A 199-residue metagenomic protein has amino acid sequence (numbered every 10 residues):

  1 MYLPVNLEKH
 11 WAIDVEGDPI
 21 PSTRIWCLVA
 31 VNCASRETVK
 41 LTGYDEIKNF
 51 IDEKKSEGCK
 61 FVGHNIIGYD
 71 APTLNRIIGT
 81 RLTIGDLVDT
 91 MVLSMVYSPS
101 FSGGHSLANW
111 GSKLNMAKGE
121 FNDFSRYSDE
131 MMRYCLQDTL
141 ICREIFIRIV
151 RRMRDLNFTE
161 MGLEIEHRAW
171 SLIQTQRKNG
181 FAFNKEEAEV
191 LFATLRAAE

Functional and structural regions predicted by a protein language model:
Y2-A12, P21-R152: Conserved DEDDh/DEDDy metal-dependent 3′-5′ exonuclease domain
D18: Conserved Rossmann-like nucleotide-cofactor binding loop
I84, S125-E199: Mixed-charge, glycine-rich, non-catalytic linkers/tails in nucleic-acid processing enzymes
